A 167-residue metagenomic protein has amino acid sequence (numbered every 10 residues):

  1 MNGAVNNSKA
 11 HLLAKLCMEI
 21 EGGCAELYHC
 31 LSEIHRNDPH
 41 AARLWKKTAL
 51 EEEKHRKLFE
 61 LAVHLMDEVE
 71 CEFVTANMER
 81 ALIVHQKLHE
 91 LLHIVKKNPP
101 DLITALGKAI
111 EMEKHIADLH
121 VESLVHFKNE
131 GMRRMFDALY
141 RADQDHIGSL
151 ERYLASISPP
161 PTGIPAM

Functional and structural regions predicted by a protein language model:
M1-M167: Non-heme di-metal
